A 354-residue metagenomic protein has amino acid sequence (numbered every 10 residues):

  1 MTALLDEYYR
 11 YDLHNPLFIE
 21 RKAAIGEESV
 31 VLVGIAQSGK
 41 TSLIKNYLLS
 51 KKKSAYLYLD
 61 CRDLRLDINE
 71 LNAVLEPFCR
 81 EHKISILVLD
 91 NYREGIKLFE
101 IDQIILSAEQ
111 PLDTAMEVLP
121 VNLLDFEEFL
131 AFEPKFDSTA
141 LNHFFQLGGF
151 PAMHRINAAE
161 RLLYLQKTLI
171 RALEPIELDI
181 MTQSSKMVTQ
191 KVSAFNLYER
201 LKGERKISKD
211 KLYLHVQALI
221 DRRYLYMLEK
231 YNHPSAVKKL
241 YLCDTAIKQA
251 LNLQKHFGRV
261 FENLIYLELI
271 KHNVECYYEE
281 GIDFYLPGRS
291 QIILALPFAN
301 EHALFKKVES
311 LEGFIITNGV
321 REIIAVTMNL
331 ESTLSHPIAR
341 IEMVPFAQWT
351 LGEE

Functional and structural regions predicted by a protein language model:
M1-I25: N-terminal pre-Walker A segment at the start of P-loop NTPase domains
A3, D12, V33-Q37, S42 (+3 more regions): A cross-kingdom feature that marks ATP-driven nucleic-acid transaction machinery
G26-L32: Pre-Walker A (Motif I) flank of P-loop NTPase domains
K52-D63: Conserved catalytic segments around the Walker B and adjacent sensor/switch elements of P-loop NTPase domains
C61, V74-K97: Conserved P-loop NTPase "ATPase switch" module shared by AAA+ and STAND
V88-D90, I101-Q110, A325: Structural recognition of the conserved hydrophobic beta-strand(s) that form the central parallel beta-sheet of P-loop
P111-E128: A short helix-turn-beta junction within AAA+ P-loop NTPase domains corresponding to the substrate/partner-engaging
E128-K248: Interdomain hinge/linker elements that couple catalytic modules in large macromolecular machines
